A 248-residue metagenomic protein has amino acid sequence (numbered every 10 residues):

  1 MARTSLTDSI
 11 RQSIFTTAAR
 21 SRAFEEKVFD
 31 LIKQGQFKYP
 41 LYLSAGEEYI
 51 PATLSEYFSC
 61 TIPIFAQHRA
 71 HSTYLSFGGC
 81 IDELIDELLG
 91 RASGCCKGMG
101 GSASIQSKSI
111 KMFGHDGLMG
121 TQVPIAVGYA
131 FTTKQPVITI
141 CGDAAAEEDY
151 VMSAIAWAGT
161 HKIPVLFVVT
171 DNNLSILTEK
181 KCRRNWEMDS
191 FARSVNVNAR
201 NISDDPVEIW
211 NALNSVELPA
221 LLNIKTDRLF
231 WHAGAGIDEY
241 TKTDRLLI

Functional and structural regions predicted by a protein language model:
M1-K38, C60: Cofactor-/ligand-binding subdomain signature composed of acidic, glycine-rich, tryptophan-containing flexible loops
R3, N214-I248: Glycine/aspartate-rich loop-and-adjacent alpha/beta segment that forms the canonical ThDP
E26-F29, Q36-K162, C182-N185, S194-N196: Cofactor-binding active-site loop characterized by glycine-rich and histidine/acidic residues
A66, T139, F167-V169, L222: Structural beta-sheet core signal
S72, N172-I176, R228-F230: Short gly/pro/ser/thr-enriched loop/turn and capping motifs at secondary-structure boundaries
S76-F77, Y150, L177-K180, A212 (+1 more regions): Short, well-ordered secondary-structure micro-motifs
A130-F131, Q135-V137, C182-L213, D244-I248: Conserved thiamine diphosphate
P164-V169, N198: Short, proline-centered helix/strand-breaking motifs
